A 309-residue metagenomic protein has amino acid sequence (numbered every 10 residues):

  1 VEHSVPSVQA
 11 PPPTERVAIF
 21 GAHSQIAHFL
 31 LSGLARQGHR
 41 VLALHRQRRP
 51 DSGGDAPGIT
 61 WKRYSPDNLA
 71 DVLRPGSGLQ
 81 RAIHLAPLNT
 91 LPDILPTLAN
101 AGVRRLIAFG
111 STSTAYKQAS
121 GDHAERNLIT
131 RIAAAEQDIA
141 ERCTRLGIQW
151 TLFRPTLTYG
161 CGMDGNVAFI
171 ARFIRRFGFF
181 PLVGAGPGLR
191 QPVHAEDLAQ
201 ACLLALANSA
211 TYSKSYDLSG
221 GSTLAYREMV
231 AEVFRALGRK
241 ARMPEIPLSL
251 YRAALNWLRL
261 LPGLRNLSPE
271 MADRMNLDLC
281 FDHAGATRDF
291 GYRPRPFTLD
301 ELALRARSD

Functional and structural regions predicted by a protein language model:
P11, N208-L267, H283, R288-D309: Mid/C-terminal beta-alpha module of Rossmann-like enzyme folds, strongest in SDR-family dehydrogenases/epimerases
R16-R36: N-terminal Rossmann NAD(P)H-binding glycine-rich loop of SDR-like oxidoreductase domains
A43-R48: N-terminal Rossmann-fold cofactor-binding loop
G53-V103, T112-D122: NAD(P)H-binding glycine-rich loop region in Rossmannoid oxidoreductase-like domains and their noncatalytic homologs
A86, I107-S111, R154-T156, S219: Active-site beta-alpha turn of Rossmann-fold NAD(P)-dependent dehydrogenases/reductases
N127-L152, C161-D164, A168-F169: Active-site Tyr-X1-5-Lys
T156-L189, V233: NAD(P)-dependent short-chain dehydrogenase/reductase
D164-F169, G184-A207, S213-K214: Substrate-positioning beta->alpha
